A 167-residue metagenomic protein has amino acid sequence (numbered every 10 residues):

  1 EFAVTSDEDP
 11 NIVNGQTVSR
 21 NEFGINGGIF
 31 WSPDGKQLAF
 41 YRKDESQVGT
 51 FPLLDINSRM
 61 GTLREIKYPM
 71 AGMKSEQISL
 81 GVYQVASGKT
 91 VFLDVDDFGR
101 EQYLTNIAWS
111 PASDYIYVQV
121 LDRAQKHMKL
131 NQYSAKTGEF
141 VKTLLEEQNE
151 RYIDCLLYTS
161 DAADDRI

Functional and structural regions predicted by a protein language model:
E1-F2, G88-T90, T137-K142: Beta-strand initiation motifs
V4-I29, Q37-L93: Predominantly five- to eight-bladed beta-propeller fold
P10-G24, F98-Y103, E150-L156: Short glycine-/Asp-/Thr-/Trp-enriched loop segments that recur within the blades of beta-propeller repeat domains
G28-Q37, I107-Y115, S160: Blade-terminus and WD-like Trp-Asp/Gly-His loop motifs, strongest in beta-propeller folds
I78, G88, M128-L130, E139: Repetitive beta-architecture junctions, highlighting loop-to-beta-strand starts across blade-like repeats
G81-Q84, N131-A135: Beta-propeller blade signature
V95-G99, L145: Surface loop/turn motifs at the tips and blade-to-blade linkers of beta-strand repeat domains
Y158-I167: Single conserved hydrophobic/aromatic residue that forms the stacking wall/gate of nucleotide- or nucleobase-binding
